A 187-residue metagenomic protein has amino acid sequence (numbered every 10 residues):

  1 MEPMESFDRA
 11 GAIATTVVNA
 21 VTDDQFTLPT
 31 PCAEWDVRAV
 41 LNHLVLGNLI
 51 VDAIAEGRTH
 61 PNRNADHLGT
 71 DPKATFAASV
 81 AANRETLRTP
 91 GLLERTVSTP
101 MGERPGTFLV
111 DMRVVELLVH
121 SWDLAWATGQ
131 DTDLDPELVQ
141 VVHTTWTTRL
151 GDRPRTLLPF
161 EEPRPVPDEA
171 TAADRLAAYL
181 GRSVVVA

Functional and structural regions predicted by a protein language model:
M1-I13, A20-A33, A53-A187: Structured surface interface patches that mediate subunit assembly and partner/cofactor docking
V40: Extended, alpha-helix-rich binding/interface surfaces that flank or overlap catalytic cores and mediate recognition
L44: Glycine-rich loop at the start of a catalytic domain that most often binds anionic cofactors/ligands
